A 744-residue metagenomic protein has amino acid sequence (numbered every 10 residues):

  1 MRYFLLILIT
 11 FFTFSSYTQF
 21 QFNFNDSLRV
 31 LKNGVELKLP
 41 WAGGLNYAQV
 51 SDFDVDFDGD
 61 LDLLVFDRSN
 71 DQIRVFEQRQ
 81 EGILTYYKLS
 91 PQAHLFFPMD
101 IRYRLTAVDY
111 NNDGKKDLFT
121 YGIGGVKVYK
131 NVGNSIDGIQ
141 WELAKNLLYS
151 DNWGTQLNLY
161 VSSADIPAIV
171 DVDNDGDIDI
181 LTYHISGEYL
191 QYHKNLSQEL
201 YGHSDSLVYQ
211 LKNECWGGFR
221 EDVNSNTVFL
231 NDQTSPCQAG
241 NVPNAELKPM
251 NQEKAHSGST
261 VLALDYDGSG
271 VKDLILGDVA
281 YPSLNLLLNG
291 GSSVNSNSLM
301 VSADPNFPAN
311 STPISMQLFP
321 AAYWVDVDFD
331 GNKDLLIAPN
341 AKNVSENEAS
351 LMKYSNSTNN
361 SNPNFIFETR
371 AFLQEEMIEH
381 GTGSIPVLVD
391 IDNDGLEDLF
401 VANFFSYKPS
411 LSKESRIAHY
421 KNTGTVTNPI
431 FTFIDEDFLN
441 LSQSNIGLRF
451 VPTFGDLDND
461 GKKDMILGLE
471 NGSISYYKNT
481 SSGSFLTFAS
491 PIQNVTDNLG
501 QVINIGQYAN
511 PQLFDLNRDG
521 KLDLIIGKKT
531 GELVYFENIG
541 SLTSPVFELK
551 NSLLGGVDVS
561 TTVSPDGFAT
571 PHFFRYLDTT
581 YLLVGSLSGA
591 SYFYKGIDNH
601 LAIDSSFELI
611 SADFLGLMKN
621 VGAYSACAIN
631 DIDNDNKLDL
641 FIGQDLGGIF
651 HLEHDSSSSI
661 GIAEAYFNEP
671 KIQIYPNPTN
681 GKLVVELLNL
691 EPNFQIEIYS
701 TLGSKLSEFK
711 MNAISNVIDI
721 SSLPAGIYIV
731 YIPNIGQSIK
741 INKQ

Functional and structural regions predicted by a protein language model:
M1-N23, I662, S704, Y728-Y731 (+2 more regions): Bacterial Sec-dependent N-terminal signal peptides
F4, G133, N347, T423 (+6 more regions): Residue-level detector of intrinsically disordered/flexible regions characterized by low predicted structural confidence
F4-I7, Q19, D60, I180 (+8 more regions): Acidic/proline-rich low-complexity IDRs
F4-L6, F11-F14, Q443, V502 (+6 more regions): Low-complexity, intrinsically disordered short peptide segments enriched in small/polar/basic residues
I9-F12, Y17, N422, N479 (+2 more regions): Intrinsically disordered/low-complexity terminal segments and short unstructured peptides
F12-S15, N224, N551, V559 (+6 more regions): Intrinsically disordered, low-complexity segments enriched in Ser/Pro/Gly/Ala and basic residues
Q19-I662: Beta-propeller-forming repeat regions
A665-Y675, T679-Q744: C-terminal outer-membrane/trafficking sorting elements
